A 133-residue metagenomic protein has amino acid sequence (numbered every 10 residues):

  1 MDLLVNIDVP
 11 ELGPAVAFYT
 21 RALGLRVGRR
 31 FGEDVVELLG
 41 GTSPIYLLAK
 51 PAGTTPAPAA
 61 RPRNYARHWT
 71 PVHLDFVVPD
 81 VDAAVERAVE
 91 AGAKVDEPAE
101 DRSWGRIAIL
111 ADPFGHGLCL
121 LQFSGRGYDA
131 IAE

Functional and structural regions predicted by a protein language model:
M1-L4, R26-D75, A83-A111, Q122-E133: Vicinal oxygen chelate
V9, F76-V78: Short beta-strand-to-loop capping motifs
V9-E11, S103: Conserved beta-strand-loop-alpha-helix junction that forms the acyl-donor binding cleft
P10, K94, F114: Adenine-nucleotide cofactor-binding loop residues
L12, V81-D82: Residues at or immediately preceding the N-termini of alpha-helices
A15-T20, A88, G115: Conserved active-site tyrosine of GNAT-family acetyltransferases
G117-L120: Short glycine-/small-residue motifs
